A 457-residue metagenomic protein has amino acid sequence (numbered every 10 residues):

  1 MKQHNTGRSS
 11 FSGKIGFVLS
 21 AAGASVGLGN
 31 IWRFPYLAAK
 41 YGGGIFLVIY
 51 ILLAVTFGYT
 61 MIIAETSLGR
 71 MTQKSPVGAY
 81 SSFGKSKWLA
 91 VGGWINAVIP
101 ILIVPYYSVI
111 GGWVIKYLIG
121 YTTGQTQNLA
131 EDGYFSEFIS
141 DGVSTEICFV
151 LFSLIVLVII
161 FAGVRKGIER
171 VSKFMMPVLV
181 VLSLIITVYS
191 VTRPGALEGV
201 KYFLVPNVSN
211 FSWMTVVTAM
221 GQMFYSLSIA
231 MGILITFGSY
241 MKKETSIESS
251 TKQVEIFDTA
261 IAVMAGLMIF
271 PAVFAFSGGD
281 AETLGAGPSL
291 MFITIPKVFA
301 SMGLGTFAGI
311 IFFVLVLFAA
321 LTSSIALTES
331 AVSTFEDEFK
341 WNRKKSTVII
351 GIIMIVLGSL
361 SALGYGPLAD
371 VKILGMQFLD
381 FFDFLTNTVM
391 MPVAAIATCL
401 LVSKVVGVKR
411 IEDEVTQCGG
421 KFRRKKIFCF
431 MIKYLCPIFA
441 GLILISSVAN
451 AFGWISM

Functional and structural regions predicted by a protein language model:
M1-W32, M61-T66, R70-F83, K87-V91 (+2 more regions): Membrane-interface "cap" regions at the ends of multi-pass membrane proteins
K2-G7, F11, E169, K173-L321 (+1 more regions): Membrane-embedded translocation segments of transport machinery
K2-H4, G78, G111-S140, M241-E244 (+5 more regions): Helix-loop-helix connectors at the membrane interface of multi-pass transporters/channels
N5-R8, Y36-Y41, P76-I95, S108-R165 (+5 more regions): Inter-helical loop and helix-membrane interface segments of multi-pass membrane transporters/permeases
S10-A21, I45-I49, K87-I101, I147-F152 (+7 more regions): Select transmembrane alpha-helical segments in multipass membrane proteins
G13-L53, I235-G238, S249-K252, I256-T259 (+2 more regions): Transmembrane helix-boundary motif of multi-pass solute transporters/channels
A38-A64, S144, M390-A394: Extracellular loop-to-transmembrane helix junctions
L379-L400, R424-M457: A generic transmembrane alpha-helix motif of multi-pass inner-membrane proteins
